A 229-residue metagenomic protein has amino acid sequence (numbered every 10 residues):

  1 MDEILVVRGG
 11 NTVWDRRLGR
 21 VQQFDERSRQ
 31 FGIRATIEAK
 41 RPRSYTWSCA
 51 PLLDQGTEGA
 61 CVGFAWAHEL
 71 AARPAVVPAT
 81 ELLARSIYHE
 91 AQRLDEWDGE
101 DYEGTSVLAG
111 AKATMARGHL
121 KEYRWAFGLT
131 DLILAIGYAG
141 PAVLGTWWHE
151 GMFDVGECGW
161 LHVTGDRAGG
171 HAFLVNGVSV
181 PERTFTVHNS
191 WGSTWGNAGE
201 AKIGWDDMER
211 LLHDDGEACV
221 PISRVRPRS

Functional and structural regions predicted by a protein language model:
M1-S229: Catalytic-core signature of thiol
